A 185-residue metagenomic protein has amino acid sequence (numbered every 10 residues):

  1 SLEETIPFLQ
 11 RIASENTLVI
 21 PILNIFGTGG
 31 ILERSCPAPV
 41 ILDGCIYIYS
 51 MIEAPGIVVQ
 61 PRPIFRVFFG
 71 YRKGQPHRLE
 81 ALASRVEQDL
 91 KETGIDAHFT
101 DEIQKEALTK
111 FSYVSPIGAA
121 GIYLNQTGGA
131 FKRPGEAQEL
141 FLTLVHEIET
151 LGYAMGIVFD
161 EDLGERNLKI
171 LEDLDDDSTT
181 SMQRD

Functional and structural regions predicted by a protein language model:
S1-E15, V19: Rossmann-like NAD(P)-binding element
E4, G27, S181: Short, conserved clusters of charged catalytic residues that mark active-site and nucleotide-handling motifs
L9, V86, L90, L144-G152: Hydrophobic alpha-helical packing residues
Q10-A13, V58-R72, I122-K132, S178-R184: Helix-loop-beta segment of a Rossmann-like dinucleotide-binding subdomain
L23-K110, P116: Rossmann-fold dinucleotide-binding core
Q104-D185: Helical "substrate-binding/catalytic lid" subdomain of Rossmann-like NAD(P)-dependent dehydrogenases/reductases
